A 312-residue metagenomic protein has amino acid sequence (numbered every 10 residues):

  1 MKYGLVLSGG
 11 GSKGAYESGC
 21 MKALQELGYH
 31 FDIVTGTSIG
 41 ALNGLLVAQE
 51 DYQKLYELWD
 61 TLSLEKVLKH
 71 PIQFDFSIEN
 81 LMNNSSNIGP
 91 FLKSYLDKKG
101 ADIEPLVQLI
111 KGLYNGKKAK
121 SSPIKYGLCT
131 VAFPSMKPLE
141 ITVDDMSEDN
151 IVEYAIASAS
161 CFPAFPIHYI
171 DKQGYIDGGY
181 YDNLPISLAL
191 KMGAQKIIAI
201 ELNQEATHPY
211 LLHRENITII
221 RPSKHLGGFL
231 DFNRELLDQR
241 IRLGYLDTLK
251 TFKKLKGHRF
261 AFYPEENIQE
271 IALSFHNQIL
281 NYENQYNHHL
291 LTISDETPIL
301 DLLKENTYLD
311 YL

Functional and structural regions predicted by a protein language model:
M1-T37, L45-L312: Patatin-like phospholipase
